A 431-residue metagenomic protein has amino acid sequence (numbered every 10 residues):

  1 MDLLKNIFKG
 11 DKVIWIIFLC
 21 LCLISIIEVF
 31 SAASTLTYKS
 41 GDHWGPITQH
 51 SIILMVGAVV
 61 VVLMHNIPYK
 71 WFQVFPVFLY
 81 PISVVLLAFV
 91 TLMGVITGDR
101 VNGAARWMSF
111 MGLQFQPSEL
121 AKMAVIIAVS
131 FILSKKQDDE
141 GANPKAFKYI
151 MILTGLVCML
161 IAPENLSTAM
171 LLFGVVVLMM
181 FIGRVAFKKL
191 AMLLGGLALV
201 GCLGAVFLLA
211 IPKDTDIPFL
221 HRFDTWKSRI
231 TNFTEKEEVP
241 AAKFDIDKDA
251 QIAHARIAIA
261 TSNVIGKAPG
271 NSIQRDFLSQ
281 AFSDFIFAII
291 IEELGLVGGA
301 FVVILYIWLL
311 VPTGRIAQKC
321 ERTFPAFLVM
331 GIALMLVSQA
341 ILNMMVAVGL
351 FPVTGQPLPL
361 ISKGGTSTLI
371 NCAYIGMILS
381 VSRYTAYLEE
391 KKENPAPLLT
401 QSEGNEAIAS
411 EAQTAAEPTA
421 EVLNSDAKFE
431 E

Functional and structural regions predicted by a protein language model:
M1-I16, C20-L21, I27-F30, S34-E164 (+5 more regions): Membrane-helix boundary/helix-loop-helix interface segments in multi-pass membrane proteins
I52-V60, E293-L310: Hydrophobic alpha-helical transmembrane segments
V59, V77-V84, P144-L160, L166-I217: Hydrophobic alpha-helical segments of polytopic membrane proteins
V101, A105-W107, L194-G298, T323-F324: Hydrophobic, glycine- and aromatic-enriched re-entrant/interface helices and adjoining loop segments
K135, D139-F147, K189, G314-L334 (+1 more regions): Membrane-interface helix-loop-helix junctions at transmembrane boundaries of multi-pass membrane enzymes, predominantly
V176-K189, S272-G298, G355-L369: Interfacial segments of multi-pass membrane proteins
N232, L296, A300-V303, P312-T313 (+2 more regions): Membrane-proximal intracellular helices of multi-pass ion channels
G314-G355, I361: Loop-to-helix entry and N-terminal half of a specific, functionally important transmembrane alpha helix in multi-pass
